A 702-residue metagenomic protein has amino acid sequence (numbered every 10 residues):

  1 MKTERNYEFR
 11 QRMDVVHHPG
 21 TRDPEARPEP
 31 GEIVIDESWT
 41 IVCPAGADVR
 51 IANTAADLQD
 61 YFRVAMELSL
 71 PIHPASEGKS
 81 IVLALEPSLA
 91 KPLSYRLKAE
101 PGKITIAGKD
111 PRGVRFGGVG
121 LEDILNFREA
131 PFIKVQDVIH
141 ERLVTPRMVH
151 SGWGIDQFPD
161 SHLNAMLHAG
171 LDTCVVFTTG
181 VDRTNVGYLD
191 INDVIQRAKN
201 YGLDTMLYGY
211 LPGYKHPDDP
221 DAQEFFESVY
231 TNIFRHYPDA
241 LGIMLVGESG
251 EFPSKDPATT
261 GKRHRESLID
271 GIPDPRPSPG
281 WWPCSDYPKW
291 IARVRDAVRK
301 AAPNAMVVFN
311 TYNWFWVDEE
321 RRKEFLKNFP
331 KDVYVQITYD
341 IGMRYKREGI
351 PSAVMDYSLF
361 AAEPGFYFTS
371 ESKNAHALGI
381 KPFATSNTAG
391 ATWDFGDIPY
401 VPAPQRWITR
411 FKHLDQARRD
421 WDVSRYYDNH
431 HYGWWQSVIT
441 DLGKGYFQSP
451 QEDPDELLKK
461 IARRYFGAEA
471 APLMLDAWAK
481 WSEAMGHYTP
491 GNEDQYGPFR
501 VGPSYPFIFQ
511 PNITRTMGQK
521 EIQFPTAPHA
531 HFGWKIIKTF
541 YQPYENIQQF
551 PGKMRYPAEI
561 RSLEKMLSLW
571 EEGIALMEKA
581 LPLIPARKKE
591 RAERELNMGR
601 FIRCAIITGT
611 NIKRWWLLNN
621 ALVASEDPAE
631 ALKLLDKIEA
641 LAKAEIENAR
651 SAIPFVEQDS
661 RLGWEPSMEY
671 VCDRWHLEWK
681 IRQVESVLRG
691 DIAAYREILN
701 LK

Functional and structural regions predicted by a protein language model:
M1-R142: Contiguous, structured surface segment used for ligand recognition
K2-R5, Q11-T21, E37, R235 (+1 more regions): Substrate-binding groove of N-acetylhexosamine-processing glycoside hydrolases
P44, G108-K109, F177-T178, Y208-P212 (+4 more regions): Active-site-proximal beta-strand/loop segments in catalytic clefts of secreted hydrolases
G46-R50, S88-L89, I155, V181-R183 (+3 more regions): Short acidic, S/G/P-rich loop/turn micro-motifs used as interaction or catalytic elements
I51-T54, L58, V114-G117, P159-H162 (+9 more regions): Stable alpha-helical elements in mature extracytoplasmic
E77-S80, L85-A165, T173, Y188-N192 (+10 more regions): Conserved structural scaffold segments of CAZyme catalytic domains across common CAZy folds
V135-G152, Y210-G213, F383-W393: N-terminal small/glycine-rich loop or linker at the start of catalytic domains across soluble metabolic enzymes
V149-F309, E320-K327, Y334-Q336, F368-S370 (+1 more regions): Substrate-binding cleft of carbohydrate-active enzyme catalytic domains
